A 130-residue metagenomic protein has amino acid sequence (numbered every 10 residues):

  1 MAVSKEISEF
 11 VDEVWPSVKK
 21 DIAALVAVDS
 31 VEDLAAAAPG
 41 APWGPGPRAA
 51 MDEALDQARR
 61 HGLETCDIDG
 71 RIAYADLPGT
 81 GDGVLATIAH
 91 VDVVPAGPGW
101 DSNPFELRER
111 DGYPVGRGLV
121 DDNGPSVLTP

Functional and structural regions predicted by a protein language model:
A2-L119, N123: Acidic/His- and Gly-rich active-site-bordering loop/insert found across diverse amide/peptide-bond hydrolases
G124-L128: Short amphipathic alpha-helical face segments that pack within enzyme cores and frequently flank/anchor catalytic
